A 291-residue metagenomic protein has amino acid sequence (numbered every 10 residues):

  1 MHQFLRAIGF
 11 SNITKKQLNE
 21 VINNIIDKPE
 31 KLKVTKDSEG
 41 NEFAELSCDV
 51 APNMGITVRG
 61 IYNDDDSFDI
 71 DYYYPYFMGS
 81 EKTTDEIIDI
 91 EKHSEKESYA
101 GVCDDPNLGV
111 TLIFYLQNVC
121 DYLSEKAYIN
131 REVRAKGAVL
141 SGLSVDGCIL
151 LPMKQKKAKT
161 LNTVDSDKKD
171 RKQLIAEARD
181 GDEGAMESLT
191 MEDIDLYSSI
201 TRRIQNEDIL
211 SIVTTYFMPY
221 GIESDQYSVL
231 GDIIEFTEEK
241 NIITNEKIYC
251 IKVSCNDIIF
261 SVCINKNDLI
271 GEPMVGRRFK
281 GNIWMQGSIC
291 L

Functional and structural regions predicted by a protein language model:
M1-E42: N-terminal alpha-helical "arm" segments
K36-G221: Long, hydrophobic alpha/beta structural blocks
L112-F114, S261-K266: Short amphipathic beta-strand/extended segments with alternating polar/hydrophobic composition
M218, T237-E239, N267: Eukaryotic intrinsically disordered and solvent-exposed regulatory patches
Y220-D232, R277: Short coil-to-beta-strand transition motifs
I234-V262: OB-fold (S1/OB) nucleic-acid-binding surfaces
N265-G281: Short nucleic-acid-contacting surface segments enriched for D/E, G, S/T with interspersed K/R
W284-L291: Short, Lys/Arg- and Gly-enriched loop/turn segments at beta-strand edges
